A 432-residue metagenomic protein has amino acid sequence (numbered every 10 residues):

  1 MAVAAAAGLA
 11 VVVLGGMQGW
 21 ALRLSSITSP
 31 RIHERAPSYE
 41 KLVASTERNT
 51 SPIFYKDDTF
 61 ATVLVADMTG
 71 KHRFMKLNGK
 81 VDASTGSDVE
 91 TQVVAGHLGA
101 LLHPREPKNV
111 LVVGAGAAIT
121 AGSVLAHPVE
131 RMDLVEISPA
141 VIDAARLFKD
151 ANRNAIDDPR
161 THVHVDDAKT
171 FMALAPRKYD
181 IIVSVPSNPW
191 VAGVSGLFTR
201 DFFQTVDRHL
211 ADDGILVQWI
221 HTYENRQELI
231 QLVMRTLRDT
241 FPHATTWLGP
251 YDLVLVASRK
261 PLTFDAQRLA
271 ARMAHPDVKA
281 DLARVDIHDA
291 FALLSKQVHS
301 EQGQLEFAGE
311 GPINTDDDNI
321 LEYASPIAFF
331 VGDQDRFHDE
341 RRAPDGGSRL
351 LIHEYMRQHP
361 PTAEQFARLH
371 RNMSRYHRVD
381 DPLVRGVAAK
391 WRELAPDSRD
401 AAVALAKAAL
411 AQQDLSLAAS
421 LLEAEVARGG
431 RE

Functional and structural regions predicted by a protein language model:
A2-H103, N109, A151-R153, D167-L174 (+3 more regions): Soluble small-group transferase modules, centered on the S-adenosyl donor enzyme superfamily
S38, D82-M234, R238-T240: The AdoMet/dcAdoMet-binding core of the Class I SAM-like
P396, G430-R431: Short coil turns that delineate tetratricopeptide repeat
V426-A427: Amphipathic alpha-helical segments of tetratricopeptide repeats
